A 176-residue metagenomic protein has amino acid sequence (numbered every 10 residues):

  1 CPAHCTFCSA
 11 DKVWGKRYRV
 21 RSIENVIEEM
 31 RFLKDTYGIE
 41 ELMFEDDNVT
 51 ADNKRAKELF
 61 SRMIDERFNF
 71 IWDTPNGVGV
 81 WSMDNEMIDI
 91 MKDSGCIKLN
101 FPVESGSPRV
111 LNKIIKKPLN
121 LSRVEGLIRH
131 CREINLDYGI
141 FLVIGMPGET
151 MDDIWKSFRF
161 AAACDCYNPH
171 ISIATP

Functional and structural regions predicted by a protein language model:
C1-F141, R159: Radical SAM [4Fe-4S] cluster-binding motif and immediate context
M87, P147-A163: Catalytic cores of alpha/beta
I144: Short glycine/proline-centered loop/turn elements that form peptide/ligand docking sites
T175-P176: AMP-binding (ANL) adenylation modules
